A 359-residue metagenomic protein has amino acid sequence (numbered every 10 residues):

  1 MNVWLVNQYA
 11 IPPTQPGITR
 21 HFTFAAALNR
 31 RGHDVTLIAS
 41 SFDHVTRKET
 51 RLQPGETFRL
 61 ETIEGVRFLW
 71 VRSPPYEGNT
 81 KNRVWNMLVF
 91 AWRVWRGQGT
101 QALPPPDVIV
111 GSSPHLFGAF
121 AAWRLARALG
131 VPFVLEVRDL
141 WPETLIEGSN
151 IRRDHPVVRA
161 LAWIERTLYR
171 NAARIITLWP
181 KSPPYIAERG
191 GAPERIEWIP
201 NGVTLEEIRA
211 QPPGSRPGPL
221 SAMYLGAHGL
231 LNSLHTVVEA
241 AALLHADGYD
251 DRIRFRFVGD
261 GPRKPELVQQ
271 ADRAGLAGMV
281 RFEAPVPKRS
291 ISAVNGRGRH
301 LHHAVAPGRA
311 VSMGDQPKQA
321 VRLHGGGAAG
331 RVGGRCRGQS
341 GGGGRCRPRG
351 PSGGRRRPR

Functional and structural regions predicted by a protein language model:
M1-E64: N-terminal subdomain of nucleotide-sugar transferases
S41, K181, I199-G202: Carbohydrate-associated surface elements
W95, G99, F117-F120, R124-L129 (+1 more regions): Membrane-proximal helix-turn-helix segments that form the acceptor-binding/catalytic region of lipid-linked
A173, V294-M313, A328: Acidic donor-binding loop of glycosyltransferase active sites
A187, P193-W198, G202-P219, S233: Acidic anion/phosphate-binding donor-loop and adjacent secondary structure in glycosyltransferase catalytic cores
S215-A241, R256: Conserved donor-binding/catalytic core segment of Leloir-type glycosyltransferases
P265-S292: Nucleotide-activated donor-binding/catalytic signature segment of Leloir-type glycosyltransferases, i.e., the conserved
C336-R359: Change "using UDP/GDP/dTDP sugars" to "using nucleotide sugars
